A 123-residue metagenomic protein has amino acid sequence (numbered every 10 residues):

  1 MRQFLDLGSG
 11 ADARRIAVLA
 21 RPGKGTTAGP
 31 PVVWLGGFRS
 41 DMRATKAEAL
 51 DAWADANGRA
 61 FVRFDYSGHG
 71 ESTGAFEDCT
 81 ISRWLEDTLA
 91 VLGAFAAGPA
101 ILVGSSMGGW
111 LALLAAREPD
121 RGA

Functional and structural regions predicted by a protein language model:
M1-G25: N-terminal cap/lid segment of alpha/beta-hydrolase-fold proteins
A28-G37: Short beta-strand element of the alpha/beta-hydrolase
P31, A60, P99-I101: Structural signature of beta-strand start/N-cap positions in the alpha/beta core of ABC transporter nucleotide-binding
F38-D51: The serine-hydrolase catalytic nucleophile loop
A44-T45, S72-F76: Conserved catalytic-core motifs of eukaryotic protein kinase domains, centered on the activation segment
D51-T73: Conserved alpha/beta-hydrolase
D78-F95: Alpha/beta-hydrolase active-site loop
V91-A123: Primarily recognizes the serine-hydrolase "nucleophile elbow" in alpha/beta-hydrolase and SGNH/GDSL folds
